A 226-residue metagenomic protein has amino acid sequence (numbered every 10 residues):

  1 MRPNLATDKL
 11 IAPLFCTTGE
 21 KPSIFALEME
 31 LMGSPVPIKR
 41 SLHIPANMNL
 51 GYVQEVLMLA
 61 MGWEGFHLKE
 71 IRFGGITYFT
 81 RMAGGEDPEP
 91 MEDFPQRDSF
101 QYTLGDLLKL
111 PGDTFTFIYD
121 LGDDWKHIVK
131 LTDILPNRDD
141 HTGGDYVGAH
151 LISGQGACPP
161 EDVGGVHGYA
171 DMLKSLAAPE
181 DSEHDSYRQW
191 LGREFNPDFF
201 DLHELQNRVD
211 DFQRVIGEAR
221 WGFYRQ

Functional and structural regions predicted by a protein language model:
M1-Q226: Short linear regulatory motifs enriched in tryptophan with gly/pro/ser
